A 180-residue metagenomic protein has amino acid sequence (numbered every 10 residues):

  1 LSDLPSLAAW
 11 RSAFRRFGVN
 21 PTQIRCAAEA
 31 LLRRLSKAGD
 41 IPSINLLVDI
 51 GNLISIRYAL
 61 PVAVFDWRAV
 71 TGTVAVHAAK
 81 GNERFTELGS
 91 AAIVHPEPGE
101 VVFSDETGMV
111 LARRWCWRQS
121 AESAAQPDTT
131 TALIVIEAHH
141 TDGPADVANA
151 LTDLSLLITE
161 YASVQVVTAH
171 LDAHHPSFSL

Functional and structural regions predicted by a protein language model:
L1-L180: RNA/tRNA-interacting regions in translation and RNA-turnover enzymes
